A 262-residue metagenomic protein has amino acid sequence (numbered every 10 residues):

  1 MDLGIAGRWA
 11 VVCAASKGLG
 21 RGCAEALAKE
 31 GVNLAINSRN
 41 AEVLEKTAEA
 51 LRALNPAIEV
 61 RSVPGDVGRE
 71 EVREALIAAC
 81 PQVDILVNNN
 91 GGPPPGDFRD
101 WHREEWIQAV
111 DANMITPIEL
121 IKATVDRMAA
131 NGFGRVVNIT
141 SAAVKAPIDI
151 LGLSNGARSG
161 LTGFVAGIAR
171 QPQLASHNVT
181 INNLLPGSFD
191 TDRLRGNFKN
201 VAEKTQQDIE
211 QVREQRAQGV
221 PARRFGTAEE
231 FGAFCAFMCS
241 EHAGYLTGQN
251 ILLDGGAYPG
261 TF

Functional and structural regions predicted by a protein language model:
D2, A146, R224, A236 (+1 more regions): Short C-terminal tail/terminal secondary-structure segment of NAD(P)H-dependent dehydrogenase/reductase domains
W9, A14-G18: Conserved glycine-rich cofactor-binding loop
N89-P95, G256: Conserved NAD(P)H cofactor-binding loop of Rossmann-fold oxidoreductase domains
D97-R99, E105-V110, V136, R216: Substrate-binding pocket helix/loop in short-chain dehydrogenase/reductase
D126, R170-L174, G244: Alpha-helical segment proximal to the catalytic Tyr-Lys
V137-G160, V165-S176, G187-F189: Catalytic loop of short-chain dehydrogenase/reductase
Q173-T180, L246-G248: Short, small/polar-rich loop/turn modules that mediate ligand/substrate recognition or access, typified
